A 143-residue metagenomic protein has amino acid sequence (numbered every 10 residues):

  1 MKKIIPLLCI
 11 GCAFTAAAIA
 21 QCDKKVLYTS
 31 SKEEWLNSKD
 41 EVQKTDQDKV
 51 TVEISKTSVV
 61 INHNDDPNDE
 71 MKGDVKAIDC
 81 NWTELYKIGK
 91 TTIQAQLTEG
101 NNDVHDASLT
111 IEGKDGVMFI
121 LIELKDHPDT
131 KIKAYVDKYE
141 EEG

Functional and structural regions predicted by a protein language model:
M1-K25: Bacterial Sec-dependent N-terminal signal peptides
Q21, E141-G143: Short, solvent-exposed mixed-charge patches
Q21-V42: Tryptophan-anchored aromatic micro-motifs
D23-T29, K87-Q96, G116-I120: Short, hydrophobic/aromatic-rich segments at coil-to-beta transitions
D48-K76: N-terminal glycine/threonine-rich, aromatic-flanked beta-hairpin/loop signature
I61, I93-G100, L109, I120-L124: Short beta-strand segments that buttress and anchor functional surface loops
D65-D106: Contiguous, well-ordered beta-strand patches that form the walls/edges of small beta-barrel/beta-sandwich domains
S108-K133: Short, exposed beta-strand-loop hairpins at the edges of beta-sheets in extracellular/periplasmic proteins
